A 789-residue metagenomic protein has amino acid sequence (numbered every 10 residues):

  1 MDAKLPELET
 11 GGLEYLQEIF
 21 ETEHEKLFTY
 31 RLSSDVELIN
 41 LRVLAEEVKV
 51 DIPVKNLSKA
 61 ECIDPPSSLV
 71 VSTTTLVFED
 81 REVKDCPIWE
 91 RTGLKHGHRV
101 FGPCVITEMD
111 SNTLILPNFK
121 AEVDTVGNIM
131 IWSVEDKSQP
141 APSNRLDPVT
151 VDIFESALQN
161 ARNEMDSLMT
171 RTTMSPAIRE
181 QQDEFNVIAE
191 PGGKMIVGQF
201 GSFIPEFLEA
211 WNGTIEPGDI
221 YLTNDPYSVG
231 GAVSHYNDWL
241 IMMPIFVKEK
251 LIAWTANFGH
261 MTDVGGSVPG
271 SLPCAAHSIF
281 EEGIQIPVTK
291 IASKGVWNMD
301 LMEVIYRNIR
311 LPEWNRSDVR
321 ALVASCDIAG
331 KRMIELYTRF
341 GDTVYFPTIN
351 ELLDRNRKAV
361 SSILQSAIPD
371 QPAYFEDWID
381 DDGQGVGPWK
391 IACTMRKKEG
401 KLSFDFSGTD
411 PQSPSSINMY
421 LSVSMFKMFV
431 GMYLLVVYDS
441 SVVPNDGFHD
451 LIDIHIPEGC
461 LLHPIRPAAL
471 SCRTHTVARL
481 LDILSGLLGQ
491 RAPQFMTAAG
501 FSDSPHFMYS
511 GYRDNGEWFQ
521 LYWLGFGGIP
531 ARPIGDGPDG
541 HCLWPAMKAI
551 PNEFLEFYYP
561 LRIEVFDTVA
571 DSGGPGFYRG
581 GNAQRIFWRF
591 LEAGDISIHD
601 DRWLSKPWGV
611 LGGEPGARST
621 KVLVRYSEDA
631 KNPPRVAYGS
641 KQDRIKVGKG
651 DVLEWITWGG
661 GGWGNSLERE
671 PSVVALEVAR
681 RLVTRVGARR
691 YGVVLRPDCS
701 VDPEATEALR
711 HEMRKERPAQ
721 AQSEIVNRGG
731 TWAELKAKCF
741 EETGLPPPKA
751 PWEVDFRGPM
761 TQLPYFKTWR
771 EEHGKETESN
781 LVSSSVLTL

Functional and structural regions predicted by a protein language model:
M1-L789: C-terminal, non-catalytic interaction/recognition modules in large multi-subunit enzymes and RNPs
